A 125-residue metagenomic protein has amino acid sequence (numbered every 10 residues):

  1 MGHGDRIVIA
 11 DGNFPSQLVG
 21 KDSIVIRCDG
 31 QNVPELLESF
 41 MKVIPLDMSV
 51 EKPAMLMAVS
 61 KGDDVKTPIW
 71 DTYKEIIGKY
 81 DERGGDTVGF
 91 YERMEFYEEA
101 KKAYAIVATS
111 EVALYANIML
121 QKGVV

Functional and structural regions predicted by a protein language model:
M1-D29: Long, hydrophobic N-terminal alpha-helical segment
M1-I7, K42-L46, E75-K79: Short, intrinsically disordered, mixed-charge
D5-V8, S23-V25, M48-S49, P53-M57 (+3 more regions): Structural motif
L18-D22, L37, N117-Q121: Short, glycine/acidic-enriched capping/hinge loops at junctions between secondary-structure elements
V25-N32, K61, V65, S110: Catalytic cores of large soluble enzymes that bind and process phosphate-bearing ligands
I26-E51: Long, charge-dense
L46-Y73: Ordered, amphipathic secondary-structure segments that act as subunit-interaction surfaces in large macromolecular
D63-V125: Glycine-rich, aromatic-bearing surface loops/beta-hairpins
